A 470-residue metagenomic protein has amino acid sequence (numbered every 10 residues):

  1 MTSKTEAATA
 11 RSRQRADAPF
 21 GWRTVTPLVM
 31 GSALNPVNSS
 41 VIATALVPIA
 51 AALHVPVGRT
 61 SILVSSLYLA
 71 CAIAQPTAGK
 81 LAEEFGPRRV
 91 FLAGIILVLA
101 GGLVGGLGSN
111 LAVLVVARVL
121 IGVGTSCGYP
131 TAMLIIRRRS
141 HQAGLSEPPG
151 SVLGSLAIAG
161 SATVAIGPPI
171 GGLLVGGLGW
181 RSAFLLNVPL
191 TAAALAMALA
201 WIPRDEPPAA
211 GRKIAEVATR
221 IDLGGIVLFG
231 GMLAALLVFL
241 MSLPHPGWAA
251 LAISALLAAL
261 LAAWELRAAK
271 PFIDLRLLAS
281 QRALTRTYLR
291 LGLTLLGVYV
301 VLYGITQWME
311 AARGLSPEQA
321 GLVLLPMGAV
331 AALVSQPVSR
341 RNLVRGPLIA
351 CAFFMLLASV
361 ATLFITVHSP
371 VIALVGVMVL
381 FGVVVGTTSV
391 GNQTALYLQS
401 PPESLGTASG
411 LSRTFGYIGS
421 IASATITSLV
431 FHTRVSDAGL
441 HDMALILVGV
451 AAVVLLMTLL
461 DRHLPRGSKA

Functional and structural regions predicted by a protein language model:
M1-F20, P208-A215, L460-A470: Intrinsic disorder in cytosolic terminal tails and internal cytosolic loops of multi-pass membrane transporters
D17-L46, L53-V57, S61-S66, P76-G79 (+8 more regions): 12-transmembrane solute porter fold
G58-R59, A112-L120, G179-L186, L240-I253 (+2 more regions): Interfacial loop-to-helix junctions that mark the boundaries of transmembrane helices in multi-pass membrane
L69, I96-L103, V175, V188-L195 (+5 more regions): Hydrophobic alpha-helical transmembrane segments of multipass integral membrane proteins
E83-T219: Helix-loop-helix hairpins in multi-pass membrane proteins, especially solute transporters
V104, A193-W201, A235-F239, L257-R267 (+3 more regions): Residue-level signal for alpha-helical transmembrane segments in multi-pass membrane proteins
G154, G176-R290, G297, V323: Hydrophobic transmembrane-helix bundles of small-molecule transporters
G160-G172, L233, Y303, S420-S428: Glycine/proline-centered helix-kink
